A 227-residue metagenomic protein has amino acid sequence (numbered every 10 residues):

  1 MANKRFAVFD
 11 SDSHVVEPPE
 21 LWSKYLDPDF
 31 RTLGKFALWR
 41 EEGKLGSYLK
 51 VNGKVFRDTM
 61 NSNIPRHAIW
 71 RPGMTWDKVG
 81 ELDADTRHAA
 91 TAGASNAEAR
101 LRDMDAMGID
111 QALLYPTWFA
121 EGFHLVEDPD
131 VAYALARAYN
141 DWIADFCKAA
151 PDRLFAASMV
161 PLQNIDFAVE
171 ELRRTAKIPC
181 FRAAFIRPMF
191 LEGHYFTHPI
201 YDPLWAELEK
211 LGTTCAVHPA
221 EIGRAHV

Functional and structural regions predicted by a protein language model:
M1-R224: Helix-coil boundary/capping segments in enzymes
